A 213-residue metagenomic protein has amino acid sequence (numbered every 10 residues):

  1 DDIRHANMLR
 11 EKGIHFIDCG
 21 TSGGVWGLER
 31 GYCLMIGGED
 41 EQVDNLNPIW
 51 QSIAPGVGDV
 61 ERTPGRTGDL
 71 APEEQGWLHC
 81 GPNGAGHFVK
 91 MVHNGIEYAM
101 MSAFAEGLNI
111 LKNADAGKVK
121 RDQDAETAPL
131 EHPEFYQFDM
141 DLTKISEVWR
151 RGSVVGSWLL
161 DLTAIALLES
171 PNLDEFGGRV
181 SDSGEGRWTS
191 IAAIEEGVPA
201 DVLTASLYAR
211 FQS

Functional and structural regions predicted by a protein language model:
D1-L34, D40-V43: Rossmann-like NAD(P)(H) cofactor-binding subdomain of soluble oxidoreductases
H5, P48-I49: "Short basic amphipathic alpha-helical interaction patches in structured regions
C19-T21, G38-D40, I49, C80-N83: Fold-independent oxyanion-binding glycine-rich loops and adjacent beta-strand/coil segments at enzyme active sites
G31, M35, N45, S52 (+1 more regions): Helical "substrate-binding/catalytic lid" subdomain of Rossmann-like NAD(P)-dependent dehydrogenases/reductases
